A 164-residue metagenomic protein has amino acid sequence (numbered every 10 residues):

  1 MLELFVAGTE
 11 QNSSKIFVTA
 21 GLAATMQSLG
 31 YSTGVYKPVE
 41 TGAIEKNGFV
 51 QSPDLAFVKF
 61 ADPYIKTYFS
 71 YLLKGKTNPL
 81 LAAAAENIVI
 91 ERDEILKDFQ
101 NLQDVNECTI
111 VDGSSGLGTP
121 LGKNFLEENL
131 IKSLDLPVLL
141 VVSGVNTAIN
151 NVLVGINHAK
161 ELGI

Functional and structural regions predicted by a protein language model:
M1, Y31-S32, D104-E107, I164: Short, high-confidence coil segments that cap the C-terminus of an alpha-helix and link into the following beta-strand
E3, F17-V89, D93, Q100-N101: N-terminal phosphate/diphosphate-binding loop that engages ATP/GTP or pyrophosphate donors across diverse enzyme folds
V6-A7: Hydrophobic anchor at the beta1->P-loop junction of P-loop NTPases
S13-S14: Conserved glycine(s) of the Walker
L22, D54, D98, E127-L130 (+1 more regions): A general structural detector for well-ordered alpha-helical segments in enzyme core domains, enriched
P79-L121, E128: Phosphate-binding/switch loop-helix module in NTP-utilizing enzymes
C108, S114-I164: Conserved catalytic-core segment of NTP-binding enzymes
